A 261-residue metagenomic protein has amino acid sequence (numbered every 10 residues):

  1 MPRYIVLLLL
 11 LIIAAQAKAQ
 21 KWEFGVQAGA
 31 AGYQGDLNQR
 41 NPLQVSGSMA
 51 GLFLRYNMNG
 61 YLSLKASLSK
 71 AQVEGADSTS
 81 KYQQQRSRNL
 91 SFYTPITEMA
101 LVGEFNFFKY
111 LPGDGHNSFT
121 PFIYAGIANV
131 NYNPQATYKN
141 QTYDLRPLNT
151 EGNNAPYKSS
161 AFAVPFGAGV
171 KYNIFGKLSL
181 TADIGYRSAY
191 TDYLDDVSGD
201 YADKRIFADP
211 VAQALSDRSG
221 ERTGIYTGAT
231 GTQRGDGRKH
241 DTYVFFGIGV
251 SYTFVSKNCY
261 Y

Functional and structural regions predicted by a protein language model:
K18, Y56-G60, F107-L111, N131 (+2 more regions): Outer-membrane beta-barrel strand-turn architecture
A19-N57, P134, D241-K257: Short glycine/proline- and aromatic-enriched beta-strand/turn motifs that initiate or cap beta-hairpins
W22, Y61-L64, K177-L180, S256-C259: Repeated loop/turn-to-beta-strand initiation elements of outer-membrane beta-barrel proteins
V26, A30, L52-Y56, L101-F107 (+4 more regions): Residues on the lipid-exposed face of transmembrane beta-strands in outer-membrane beta-barrel proteins
Q34-R40, Q84-F92, N149-P156, R234-D236: Extracellular loop and loop/strand-boundary signature of outer-membrane beta-barrel proteins
Q44-S48, P95-M99, F119, K158-V164 (+1 more regions): Residues that define the transmembrane beta-barrel architecture of outer-membrane proteins
L62, S67-Y143: Gram-negative (and chloroplast) outer-membrane scaffold detector with strong preference for beta-barrel transmembrane
A128-K239: Outer-membrane beta-barrel transmembrane domain signature
